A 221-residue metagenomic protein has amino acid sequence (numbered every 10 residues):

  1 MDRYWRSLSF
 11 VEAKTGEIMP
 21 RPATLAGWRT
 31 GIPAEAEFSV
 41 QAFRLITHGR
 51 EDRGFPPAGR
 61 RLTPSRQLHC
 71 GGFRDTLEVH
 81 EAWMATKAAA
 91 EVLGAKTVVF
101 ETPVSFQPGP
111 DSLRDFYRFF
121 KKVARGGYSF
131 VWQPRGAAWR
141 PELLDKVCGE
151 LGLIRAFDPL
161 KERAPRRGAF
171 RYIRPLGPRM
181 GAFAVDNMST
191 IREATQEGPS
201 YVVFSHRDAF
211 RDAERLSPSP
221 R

Functional and structural regions predicted by a protein language model:
M1-R221: Residues lining hydrophobic/aromatic ligand-binding pockets adjacent to catalytic sites
